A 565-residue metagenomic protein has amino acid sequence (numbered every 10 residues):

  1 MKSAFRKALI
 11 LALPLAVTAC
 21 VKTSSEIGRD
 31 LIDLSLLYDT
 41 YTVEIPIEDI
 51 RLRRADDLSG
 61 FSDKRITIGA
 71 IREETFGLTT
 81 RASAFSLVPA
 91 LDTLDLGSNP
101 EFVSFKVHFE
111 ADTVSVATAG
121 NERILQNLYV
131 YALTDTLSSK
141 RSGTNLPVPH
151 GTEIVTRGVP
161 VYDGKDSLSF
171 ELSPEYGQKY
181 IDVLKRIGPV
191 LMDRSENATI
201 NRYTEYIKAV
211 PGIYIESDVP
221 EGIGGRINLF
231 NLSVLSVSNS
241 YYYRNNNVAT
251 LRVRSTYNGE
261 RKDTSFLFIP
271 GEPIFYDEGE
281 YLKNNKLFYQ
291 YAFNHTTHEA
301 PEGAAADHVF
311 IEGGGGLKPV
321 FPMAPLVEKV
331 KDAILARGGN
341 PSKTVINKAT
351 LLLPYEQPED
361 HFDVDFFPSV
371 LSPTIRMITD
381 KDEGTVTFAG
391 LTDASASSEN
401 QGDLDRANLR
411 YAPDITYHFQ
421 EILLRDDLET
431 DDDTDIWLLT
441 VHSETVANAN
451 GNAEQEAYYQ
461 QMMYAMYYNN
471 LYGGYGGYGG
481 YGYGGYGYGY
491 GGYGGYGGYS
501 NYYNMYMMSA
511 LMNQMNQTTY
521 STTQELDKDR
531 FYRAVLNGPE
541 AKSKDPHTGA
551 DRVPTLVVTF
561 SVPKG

Functional and structural regions predicted by a protein language model:
K2-A12, C20-G565: Secreted, disulfide-rich extracellular signaling modules
